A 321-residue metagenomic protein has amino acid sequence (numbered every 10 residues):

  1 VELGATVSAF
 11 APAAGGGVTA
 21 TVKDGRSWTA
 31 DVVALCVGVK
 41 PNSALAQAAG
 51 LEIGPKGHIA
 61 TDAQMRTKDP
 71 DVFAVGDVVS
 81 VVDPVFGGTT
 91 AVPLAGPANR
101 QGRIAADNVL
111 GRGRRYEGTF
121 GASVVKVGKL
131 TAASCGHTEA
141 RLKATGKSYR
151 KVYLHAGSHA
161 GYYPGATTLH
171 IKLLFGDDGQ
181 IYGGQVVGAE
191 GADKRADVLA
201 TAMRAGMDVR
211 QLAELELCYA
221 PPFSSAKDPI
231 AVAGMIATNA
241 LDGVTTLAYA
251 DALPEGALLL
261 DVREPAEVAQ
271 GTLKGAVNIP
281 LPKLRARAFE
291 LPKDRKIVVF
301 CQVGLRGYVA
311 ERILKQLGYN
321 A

Functional and structural regions predicted by a protein language model:
L3-G16: A conserved short coil-to-beta-strand element within the FAD-binding core of flavoproteins
P12-A13, D24-G25, L253, R285-D294: Short amphipathic alpha-helix with an adjacent loop that forms part of the alpha/beta core around
G16-T21, R26-D107, V198, A202: FAD-site-proximal beta/loop scaffold in flavoenzymes
V37-G38, V262-R263, C301: Glycine-rich, N-terminal phosphate-binding loop of Rossmann-like dinucleotide-binding domains
V78-A189, P221, S225, P229-P254: Mid-to-C-terminal Rossmann-like scaffold of FAD/NAD(P)H-dependent oxidoreductases
E190-V209: A short, polar/charged loop-to-alpha-helix boundary motif
L258-R263, I279: Short hydrophobic beta-strand that contains or immediately precedes a catalytic carboxylate
R285-A321: Catalytic cysteine-centered active loop of the rhodanese-like fold, especially the PTP/DSP P-loop
